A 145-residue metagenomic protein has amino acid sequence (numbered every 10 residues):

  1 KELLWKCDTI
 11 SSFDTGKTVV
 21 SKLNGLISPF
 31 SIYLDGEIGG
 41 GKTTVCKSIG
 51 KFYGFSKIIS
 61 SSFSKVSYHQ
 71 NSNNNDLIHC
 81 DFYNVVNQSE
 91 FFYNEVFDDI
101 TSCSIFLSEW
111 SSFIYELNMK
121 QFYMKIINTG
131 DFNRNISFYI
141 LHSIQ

Functional and structural regions predicted by a protein language model:
K1, S89, F97-Q145: Short phosphate-coordinating micro-motif centered on Lys-Gly-acidic
K1-N24: N-terminal pre-Walker A segment at the start of P-loop NTPase domains
I32-L34: Hydrophobic anchor at the beta1->P-loop junction of P-loop NTPases
E37: P-loop (Walker A) phosphate-binding loop of NTP-binding proteins
K42: Conserved lysine of the Walker
F55-Q70: Short beta-strand-centered segment that lines the nucleotide-binding/catalytic pocket of NTP-utilizing
L77-V85: Conserved NTP-binding/hydrolysis module of P-loop NTPases
